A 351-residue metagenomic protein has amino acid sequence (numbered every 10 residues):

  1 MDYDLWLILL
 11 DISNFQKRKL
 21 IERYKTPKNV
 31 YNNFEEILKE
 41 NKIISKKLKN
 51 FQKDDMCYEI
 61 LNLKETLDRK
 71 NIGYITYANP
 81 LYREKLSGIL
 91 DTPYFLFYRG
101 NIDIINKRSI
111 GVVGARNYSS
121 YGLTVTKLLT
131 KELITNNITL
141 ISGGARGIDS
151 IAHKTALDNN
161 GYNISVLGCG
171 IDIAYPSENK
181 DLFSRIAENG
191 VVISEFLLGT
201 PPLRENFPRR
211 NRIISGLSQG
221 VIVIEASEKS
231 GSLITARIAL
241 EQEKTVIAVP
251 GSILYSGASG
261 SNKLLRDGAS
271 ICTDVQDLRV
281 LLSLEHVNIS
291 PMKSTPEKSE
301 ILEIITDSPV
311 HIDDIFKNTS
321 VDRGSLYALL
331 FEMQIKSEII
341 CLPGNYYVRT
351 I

Functional and structural regions predicted by a protein language model:
M1-T135: Short, positively charged patches
T76-I351: Glycine-biased, small-residue-rich flexible motifs in mid-sequence functional cores and linkers
